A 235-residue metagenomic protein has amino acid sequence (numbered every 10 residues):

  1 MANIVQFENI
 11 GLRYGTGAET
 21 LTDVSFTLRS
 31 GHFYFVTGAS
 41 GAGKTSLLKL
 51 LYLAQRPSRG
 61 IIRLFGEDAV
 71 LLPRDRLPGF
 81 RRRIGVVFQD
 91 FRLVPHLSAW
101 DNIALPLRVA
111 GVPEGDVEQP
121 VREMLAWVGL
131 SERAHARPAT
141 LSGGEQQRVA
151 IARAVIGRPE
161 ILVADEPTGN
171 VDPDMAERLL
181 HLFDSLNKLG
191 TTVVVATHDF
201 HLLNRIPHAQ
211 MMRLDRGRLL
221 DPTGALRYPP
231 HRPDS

Functional and structural regions predicted by a protein language model:
Y52: Helix-to-loop junction immediately C-terminal to a conserved catalytic motif
G60-D68: Conserved ABC transporter NBD signature motif
A69-G85, L186-K188: ABC ATPase NBD coupling module
L97-L105: Short coil-to-helix segment of the ABC ATPase nucleotide-binding domain corresponding to the Q-loop/switch region
A136, G157, L189: Conserved signature/switch motifs of ABC ATPase nucleotide-binding domains
R137-L141, E145: Conserved ABC ATPase signature
L162-D165: Catalytic Walker B motif of ABC-type/P-loop ATPase nucleotide-binding domains
